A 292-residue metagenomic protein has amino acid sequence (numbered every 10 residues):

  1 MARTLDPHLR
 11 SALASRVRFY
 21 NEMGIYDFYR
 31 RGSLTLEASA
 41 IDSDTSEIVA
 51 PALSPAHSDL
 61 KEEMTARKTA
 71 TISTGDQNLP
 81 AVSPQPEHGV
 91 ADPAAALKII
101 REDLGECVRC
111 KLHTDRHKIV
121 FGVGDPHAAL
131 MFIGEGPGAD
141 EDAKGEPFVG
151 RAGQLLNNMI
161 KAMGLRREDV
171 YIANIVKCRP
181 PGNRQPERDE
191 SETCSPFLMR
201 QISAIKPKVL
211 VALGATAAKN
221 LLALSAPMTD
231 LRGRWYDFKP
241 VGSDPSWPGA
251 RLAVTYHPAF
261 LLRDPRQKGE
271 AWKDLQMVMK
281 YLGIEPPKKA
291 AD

Functional and structural regions predicted by a protein language model:
M1-S15: Charged, compositionally biased N-terminal leader segments and the immediate start of the first structured element
S11, F19, Y26-R31, T35-A38 (+1 more regions): A polyanion-binding, active-site-adjacent surface
